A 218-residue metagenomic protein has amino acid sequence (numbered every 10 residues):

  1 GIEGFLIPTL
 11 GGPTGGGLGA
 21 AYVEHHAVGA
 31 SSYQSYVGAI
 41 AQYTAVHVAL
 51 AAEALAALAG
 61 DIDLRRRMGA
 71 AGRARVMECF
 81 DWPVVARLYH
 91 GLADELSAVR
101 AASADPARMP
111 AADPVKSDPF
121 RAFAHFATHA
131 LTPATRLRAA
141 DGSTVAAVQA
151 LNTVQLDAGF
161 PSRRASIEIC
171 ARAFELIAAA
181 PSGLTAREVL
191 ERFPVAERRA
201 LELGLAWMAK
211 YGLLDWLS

Functional and structural regions predicted by a protein language model:
G1-E3, I7-G11, L18-Y22, Q34-A39: Acidic, glycine-centered active-site loop in nucleotide-sugar glycosyltransferases
P13-G15, P83-V84: Flexible loop/turn segments at secondary-structure boundaries
E24-A178, T185-E188, S218: C-terminal amphipathic helix plus adjacent low-complexity, charged tail appended to glycosyltransferase catalytic
G91, A206, K210: Residue-level detection of the helix-turn-helix DNA-binding "recognition helix"
R192: Residues within the alpha-helical elements of helix-turn-helix
V195-W207: Short amphipathic alpha-helical interaction segments
A209-S218: A short, conserved structural fragment
